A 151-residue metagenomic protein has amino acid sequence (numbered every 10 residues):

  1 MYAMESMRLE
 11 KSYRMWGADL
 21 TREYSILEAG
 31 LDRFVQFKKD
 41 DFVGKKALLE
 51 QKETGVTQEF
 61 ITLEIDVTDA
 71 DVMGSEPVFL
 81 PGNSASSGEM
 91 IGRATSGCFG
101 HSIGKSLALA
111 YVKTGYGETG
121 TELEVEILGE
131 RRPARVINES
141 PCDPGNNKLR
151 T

Functional and structural regions predicted by a protein language model:
M1-T151: Conserved, structured C-terminal
